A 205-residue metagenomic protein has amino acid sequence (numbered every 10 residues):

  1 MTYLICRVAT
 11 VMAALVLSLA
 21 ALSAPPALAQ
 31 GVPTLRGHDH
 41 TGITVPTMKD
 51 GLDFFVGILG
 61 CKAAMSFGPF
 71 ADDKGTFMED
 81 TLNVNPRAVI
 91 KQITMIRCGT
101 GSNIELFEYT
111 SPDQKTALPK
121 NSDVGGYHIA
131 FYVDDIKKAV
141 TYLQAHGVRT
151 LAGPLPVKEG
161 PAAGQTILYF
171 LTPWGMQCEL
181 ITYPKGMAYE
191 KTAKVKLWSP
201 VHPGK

Functional and structural regions predicted by a protein language model:
M1-C6: N-terminal secretory signal peptides that target proteins for export/translocation
A9-A24: Bacterial N-terminal signal peptides
A27-T34, M65-F67, I104, F131 (+1 more regions): Vicinal oxygen chelate
A29-Q30, T116-L118: Short beta-strand/turn micro-motifs at beta-sheet edges
P33, T44-G101, K138, A145 (+3 more regions): Core segments of cupin and vicinal oxygen chelate
H38-P46, Q92-E108, A117-L143, T166-L171 (+1 more regions): Vicinal oxygen chelate
D73-F77, P112-A117, E159, A188: A short, acidic/glycine-rich surface segment
